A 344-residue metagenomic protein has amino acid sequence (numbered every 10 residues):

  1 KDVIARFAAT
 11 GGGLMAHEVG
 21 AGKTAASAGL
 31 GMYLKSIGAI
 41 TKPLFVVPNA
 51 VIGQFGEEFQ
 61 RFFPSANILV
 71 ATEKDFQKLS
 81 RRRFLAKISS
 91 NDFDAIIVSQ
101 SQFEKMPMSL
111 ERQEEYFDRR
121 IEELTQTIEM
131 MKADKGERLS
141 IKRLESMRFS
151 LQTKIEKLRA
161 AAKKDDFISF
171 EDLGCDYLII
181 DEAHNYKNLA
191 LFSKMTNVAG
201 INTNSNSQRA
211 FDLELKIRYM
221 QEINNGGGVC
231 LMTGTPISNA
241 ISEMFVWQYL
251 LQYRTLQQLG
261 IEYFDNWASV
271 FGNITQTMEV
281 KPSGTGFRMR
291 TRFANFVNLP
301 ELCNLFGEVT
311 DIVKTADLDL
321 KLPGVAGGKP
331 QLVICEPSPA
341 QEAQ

Functional and structural regions predicted by a protein language model:
K1-A16: Conserved pre-motif I regulatory segment
I4-A8, G56, Q60, F245-Q248: Non-transmembrane alpha-helical segments in soluble domains of secreted/periplasmic/extracellular proteins
A8, G22, A26, G31 (+3 more regions): Conserved Helicase C-terminal RecA-like lobe
L14, A21, A26-E57, S65 (+1 more regions): Conserved SF1/SF2 helicase motif Ia
M32, R61-F63, R112-Y116, K194-G200 (+1 more regions): Glycine-rich, phosphate-binding/catalytic loops in enzymes
V51-F76, K87, L251-T255: Conserved helix-turn-beta segment of the N-terminal RecA-like "Helicase ATP-binding" lobe in SF1/SF2 helicases
R81-Q126, L139-K142, S146-Y177, N185-K187 (+3 more regions): Inter-lobe coupling linker of SF2 helicases/translocases
D181: Walker B catalytic carboxylates
